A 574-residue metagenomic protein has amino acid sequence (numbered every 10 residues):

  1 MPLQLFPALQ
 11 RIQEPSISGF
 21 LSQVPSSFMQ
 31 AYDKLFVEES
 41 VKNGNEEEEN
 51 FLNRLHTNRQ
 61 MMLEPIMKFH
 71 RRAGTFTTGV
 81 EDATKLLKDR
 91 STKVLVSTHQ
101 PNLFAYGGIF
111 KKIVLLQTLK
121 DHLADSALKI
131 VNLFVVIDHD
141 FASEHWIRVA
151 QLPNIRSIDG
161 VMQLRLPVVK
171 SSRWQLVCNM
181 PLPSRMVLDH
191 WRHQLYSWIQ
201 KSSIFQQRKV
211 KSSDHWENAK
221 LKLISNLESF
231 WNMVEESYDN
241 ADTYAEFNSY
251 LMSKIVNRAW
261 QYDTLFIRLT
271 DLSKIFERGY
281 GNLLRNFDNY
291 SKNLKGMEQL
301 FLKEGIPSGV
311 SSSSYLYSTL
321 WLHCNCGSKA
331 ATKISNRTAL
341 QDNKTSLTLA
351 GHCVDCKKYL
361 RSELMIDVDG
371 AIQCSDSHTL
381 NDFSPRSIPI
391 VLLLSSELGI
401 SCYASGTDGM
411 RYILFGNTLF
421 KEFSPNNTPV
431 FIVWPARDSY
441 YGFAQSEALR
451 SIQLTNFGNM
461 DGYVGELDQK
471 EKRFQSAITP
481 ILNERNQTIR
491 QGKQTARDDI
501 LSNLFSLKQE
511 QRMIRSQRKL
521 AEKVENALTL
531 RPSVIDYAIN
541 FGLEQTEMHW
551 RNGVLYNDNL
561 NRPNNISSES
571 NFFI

Functional and structural regions predicted by a protein language model:
M1-A8, E235-D239, Y244, N248-D369 (+2 more regions): Long, compositionally biased intrinsically disordered regions
P2-V80, Q494-F505, M513, K519-L520: Low-complexity, highly charged intrinsically disordered N-terminal segments that act as targeting/localization
S26-Q30, K34-V37, V41-T57, K85 (+4 more regions): Basic, alpha-helical terminal appendages of large translation-related enzymes
R90-S126, A404-S405: N-terminal catalytic cores of NTP/NDP-binding nucleotidyl/phosphoryl-transfer enzymes
Y106-G107, K120-E144, P425-W434: Glycine-rich phosphate/pyrophosphate-binding loops and their adjacent beta-strand/loop elements at enzyme active sites
F134-S237: Internal, well-ordered alpha/beta segment that forms a basic, Gly-enriched binding/recognition surface
F134-W146, S273-R278, A436-A448: Short, conserved secondary-structure transition motifs
M365-Y463: Structured mid-domain segments that build the active-site/substrate or prosthetic-cofactor binding neighborhood
